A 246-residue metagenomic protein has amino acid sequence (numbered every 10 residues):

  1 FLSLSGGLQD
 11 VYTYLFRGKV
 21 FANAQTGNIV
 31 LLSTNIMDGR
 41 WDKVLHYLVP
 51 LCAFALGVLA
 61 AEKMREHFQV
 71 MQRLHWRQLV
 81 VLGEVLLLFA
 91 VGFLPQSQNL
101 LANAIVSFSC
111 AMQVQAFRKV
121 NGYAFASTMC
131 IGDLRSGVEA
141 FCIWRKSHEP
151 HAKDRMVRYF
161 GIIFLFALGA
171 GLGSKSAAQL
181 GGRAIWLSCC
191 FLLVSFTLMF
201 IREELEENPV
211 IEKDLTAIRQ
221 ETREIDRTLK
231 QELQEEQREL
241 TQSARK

Functional and structural regions predicted by a protein language model:
T26-T34, V106-A167: Substrate-agnostic recognition of the 12-TM MFS/MFS-like secondary transporter fold
L51, A55-L59, I163-L168: Hydrophobic/small/kink-forming positions within alpha-helical transmembrane segments of polytopic membrane proteins
L59-Q72, A177: Helix-to-loop junctions at the C-terminal end of transmembrane segments in multipass secondary transporters
Q72-Q78, S174-C190: A membrane-interface helix-boundary motif in multi-pass transporters
R73-L82, N103-I105, A126-M129: Cytoplasmic-side transmembrane-helix entry/capping segments in multi-pass membrane proteins
V85-S97, E203: C-terminal ends and interior cores of transmembrane alpha-helices in multi-pass membrane transporters/permeases
P95, C190-V210: Multi-pass alpha-helical transporter architecture, strongest for 12-TM Major Facilitator/SLC carriers used
V210-K246: Long, low-complexity, intrinsically disordered cytosolic termini of multi-pass membrane proteins
